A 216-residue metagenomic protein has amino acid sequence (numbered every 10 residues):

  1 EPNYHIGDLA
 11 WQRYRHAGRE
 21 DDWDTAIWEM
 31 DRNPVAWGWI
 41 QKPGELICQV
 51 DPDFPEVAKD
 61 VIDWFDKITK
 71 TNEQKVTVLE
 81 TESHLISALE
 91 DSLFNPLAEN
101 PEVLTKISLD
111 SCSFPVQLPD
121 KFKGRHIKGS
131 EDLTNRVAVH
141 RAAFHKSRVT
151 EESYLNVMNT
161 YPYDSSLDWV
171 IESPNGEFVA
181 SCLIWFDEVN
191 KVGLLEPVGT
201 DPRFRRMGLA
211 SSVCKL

Functional and structural regions predicted by a protein language model:
E1, K123-R136: A short beta-loop-alpha structural element at the N-terminal edge of CoA-dependent acyl/N-acetyltransferase catalytic
E1-H16, R141-N159, S166: Conserved GNAT-fold acetyl-CoA-binding loop/helix
P2-T69, P174, V179-D201: Conserved donor-binding loop and adjoining core beta-sheet/short helix segment in diverse acyl/aminoacyl transferases
W23-T25, E99-L104, S166: Short hydrophobic/aromatic beta-strand or adjacent loop that forms the aromatic wall/cage of a ligand/substrate-binding
P34, I40-K121: Acyl-donor-binding surface of acyltransferase catalytic domains
V57-A58, R206-C214: Glycine-rich acyl-CoA binding loop
Q117-P119, Y163-S166, V179: Short gly/pro-enriched beta-turn/loop segments at secondary-structure junctions
